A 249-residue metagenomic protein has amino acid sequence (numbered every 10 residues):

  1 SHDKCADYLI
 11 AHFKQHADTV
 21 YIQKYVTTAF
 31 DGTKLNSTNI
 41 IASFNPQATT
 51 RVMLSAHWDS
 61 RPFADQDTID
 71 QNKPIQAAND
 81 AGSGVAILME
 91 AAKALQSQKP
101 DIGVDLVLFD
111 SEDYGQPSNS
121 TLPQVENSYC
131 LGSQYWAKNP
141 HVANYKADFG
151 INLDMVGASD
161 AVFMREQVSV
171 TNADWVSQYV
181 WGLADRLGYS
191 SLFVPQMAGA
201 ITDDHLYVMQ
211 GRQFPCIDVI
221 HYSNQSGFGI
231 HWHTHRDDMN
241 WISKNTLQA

Functional and structural regions predicted by a protein language model:
S1-H2, T19-T28, K99-D105, S191-G199: Surface-exposed patches in mature extracellular/periplasmic domains of secreted proteins
S1-N45: A non-catalytic alpha/beta surface segment that caps or lines the substrate-entry region of metallo-dependent hydrolase
K4-Q15, V20, S83-E90, G103 (+8 more regions): Extracytoplasmic/secreted proteins, especially bacterial periplasmic and envelope-associated proteins
Y21-I22, I41-S43, R51-A56, D105-L108 (+3 more regions): Structural recognition of the beta-strand scaffold that forms the well-ordered cores of secreted hydrolase catalytic
K24, F149, V156-A249: Active-site-adjacent substrate-binding region of metalloamidase/peptidase-like peptide-processing proteins
T33-N36, F44-A48, Q98-D101, V142-Y145 (+1 more regions): Extracellular/periplasmic catalytic domains that process cell-envelope and extracellular macromolecules
F63-P74: Glycine/charged-rich beta-loop-alpha catalytic/anionic-binding loops adjacent to active sites
K73-N172, D204: Acidic/histidine-rich catalytic neighborhood of metal-dependent amide-processing enzymes
